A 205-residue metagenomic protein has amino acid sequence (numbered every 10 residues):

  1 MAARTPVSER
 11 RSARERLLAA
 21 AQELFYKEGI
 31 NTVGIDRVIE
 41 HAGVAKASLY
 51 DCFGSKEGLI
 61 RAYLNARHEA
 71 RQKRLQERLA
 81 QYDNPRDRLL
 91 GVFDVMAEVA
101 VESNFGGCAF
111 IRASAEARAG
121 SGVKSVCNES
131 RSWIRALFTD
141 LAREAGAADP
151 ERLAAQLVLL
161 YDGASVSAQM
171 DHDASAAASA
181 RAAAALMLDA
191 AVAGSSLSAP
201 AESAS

Functional and structural regions predicted by a protein language model:
M1-E28, T32-V44, G58: Basic, helix-initiating cap at the start of DNA-binding domains
M1-S12, V192-S205: N-terminal intrinsically disordered/low-complexity leader segments
G43-F53: Short hydrophobic/aromatic patch on the recognition helix
I60-R67: Alpha-helical DNA-contacting segments of helix-turn-helix folds
A62, K73-N104, A154-L157: Hydrophobic alpha-helical connector segments
R71-Q72, D87-L90, E102, G120-A145 (+3 more regions): Amphipathic alpha-helical packing segments from all-alpha helical-bundle domains
V99, A119, V158-A176, M187-S196: Amphipathic C-terminal alpha-helical segment
A100-G122: Amphipathic alpha-helical segments used for helix-helix packing
